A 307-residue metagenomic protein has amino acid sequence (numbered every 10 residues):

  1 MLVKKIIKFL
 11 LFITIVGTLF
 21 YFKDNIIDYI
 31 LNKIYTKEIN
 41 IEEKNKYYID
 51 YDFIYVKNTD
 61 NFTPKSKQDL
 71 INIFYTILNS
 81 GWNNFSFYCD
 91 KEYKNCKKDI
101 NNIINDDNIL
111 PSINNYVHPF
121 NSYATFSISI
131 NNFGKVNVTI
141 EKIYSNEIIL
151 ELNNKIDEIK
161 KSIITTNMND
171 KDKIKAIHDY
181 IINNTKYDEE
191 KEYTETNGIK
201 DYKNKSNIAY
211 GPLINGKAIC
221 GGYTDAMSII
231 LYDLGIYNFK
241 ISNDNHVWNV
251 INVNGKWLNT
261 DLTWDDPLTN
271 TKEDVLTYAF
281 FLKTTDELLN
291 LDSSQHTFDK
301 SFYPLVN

Functional and structural regions predicted by a protein language model:
M1-V16: N-terminal Sec-pathway targeting helices
T14-D24: Hydrophobic alpha-helical membrane-insertion segments, chiefly the h-region of N-terminal signal peptides
D24-N137: Intrinsically disordered, low-complexity N-terminal segments that are enriched in acidic
F74-I77, T271-N307: Alpha-helical and coiled-coil interaction segments, frequently adjacent to or embedded within charge-biased
Y144, N183-D188, I219-C220, D244-V247 (+2 more regions): Solvent-exposed loop/turn segments at secondary-structure junctions within structured extracellular/periplasmic domains
S145-P212: Secondary-structure boundary elements
A209-G222: A short, highly charged nucleic-acid-interacting micro-segment common to nuclease and nuclease-linked defense proteins
G221-L288: Hydrophobic/aromatic-rich core segments of domains that either
